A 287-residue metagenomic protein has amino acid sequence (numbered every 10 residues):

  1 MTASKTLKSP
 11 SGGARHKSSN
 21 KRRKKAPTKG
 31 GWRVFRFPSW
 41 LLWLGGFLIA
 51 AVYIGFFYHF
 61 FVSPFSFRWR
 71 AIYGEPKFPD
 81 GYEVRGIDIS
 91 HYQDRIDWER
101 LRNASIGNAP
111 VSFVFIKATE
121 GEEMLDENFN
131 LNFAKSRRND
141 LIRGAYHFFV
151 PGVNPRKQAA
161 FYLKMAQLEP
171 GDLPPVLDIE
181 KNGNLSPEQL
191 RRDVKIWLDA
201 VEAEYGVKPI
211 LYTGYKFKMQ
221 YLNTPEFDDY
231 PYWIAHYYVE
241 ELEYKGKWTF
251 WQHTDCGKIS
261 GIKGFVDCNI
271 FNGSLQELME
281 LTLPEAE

Functional and structural regions predicted by a protein language model:
M1-P38: N-terminal Lys/Arg-rich, disordered targeting/topogenic segments
S39-F61: Hydrophobic membrane-insertion alpha-helices, especially the h-region of bacterial N-terminal signal peptides
P64-G74, F78-D97, I106, V111 (+2 more regions): Substrate-binding cleft of extracellular glycoside hydrolase catalytic domains
I72-Q93, N223, F227-E287: Functionally critical loop-and-helix segments that line ligand-binding/catalytic clefts of soluble enzyme domains
R95-W98, K218-Q220: Short, well-ordered alpha-helical microsegments
E123, G152, K218, E241 (+1 more regions): Flexible, glycine-rich phosphate/dinucleotide-binding loops and adjacent beta-alpha linkers at cofactor/substrate
P174-K245: Catalytic domains of cell-wall/extracellular-matrix polysaccharide-remodeling enzymes, centered on de-N-acetylation
